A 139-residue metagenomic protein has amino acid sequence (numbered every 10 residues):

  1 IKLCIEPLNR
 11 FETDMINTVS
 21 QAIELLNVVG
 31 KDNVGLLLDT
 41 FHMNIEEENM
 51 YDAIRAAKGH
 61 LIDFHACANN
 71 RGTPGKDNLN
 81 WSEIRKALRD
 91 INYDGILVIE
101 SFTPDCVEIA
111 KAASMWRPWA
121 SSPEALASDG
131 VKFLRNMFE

Functional and structural regions predicted by a protein language model:
E6-L8, F102: Short loop/turn motifs enriched for small/polar and acidic residues
L8-D14: Surface-exposed cleft-lining segments at the edges of enzyme active sites
I16-L38, N44-E139: Histidine-acidic metal/acid-base catalytic patches
